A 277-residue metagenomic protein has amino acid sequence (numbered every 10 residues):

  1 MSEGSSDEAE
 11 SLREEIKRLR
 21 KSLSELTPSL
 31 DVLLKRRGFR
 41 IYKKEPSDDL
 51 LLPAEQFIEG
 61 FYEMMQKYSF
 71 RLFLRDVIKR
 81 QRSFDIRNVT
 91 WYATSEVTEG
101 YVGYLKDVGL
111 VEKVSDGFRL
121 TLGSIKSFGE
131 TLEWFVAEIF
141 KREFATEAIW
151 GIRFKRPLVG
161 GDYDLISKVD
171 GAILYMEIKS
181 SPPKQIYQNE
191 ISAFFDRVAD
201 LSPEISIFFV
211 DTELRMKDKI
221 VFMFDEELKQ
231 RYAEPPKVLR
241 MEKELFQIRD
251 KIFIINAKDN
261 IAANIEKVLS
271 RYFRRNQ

Functional and structural regions predicted by a protein language model:
M1-Q277: Intrinsically disordered, low-complexity Ser/Thr/Pro/Gly-rich regulatory segments
